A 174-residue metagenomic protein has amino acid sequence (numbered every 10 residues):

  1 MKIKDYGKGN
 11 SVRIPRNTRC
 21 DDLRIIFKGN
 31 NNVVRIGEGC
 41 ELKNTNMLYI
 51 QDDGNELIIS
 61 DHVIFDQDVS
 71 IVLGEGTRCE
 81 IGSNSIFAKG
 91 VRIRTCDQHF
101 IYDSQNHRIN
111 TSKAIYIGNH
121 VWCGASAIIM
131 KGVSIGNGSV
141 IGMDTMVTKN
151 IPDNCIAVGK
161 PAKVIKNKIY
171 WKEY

Functional and structural regions predicted by a protein language model:
M1-G9, I14: N-terminal segments that cap or nucleate solenoid repeat domains
R13-V133, K160, K168-I169: Flexible, glycine/small-residue-enriched loop-and-beta-strand segment within the central core of proteins
G136-S139, P152-N154: Conserved catalytic segment of ABC-fold P-loop ATPases
I141, G159: Conserved G/P- and acidic residue-centered "switch" motifs that form tight phosphate/ATP-binding loops in soluble
D153-C155, P161-I165, I169-Y174: Conserved beta-strand-loop-alpha-helix hinge in the C-terminal portion of ABC ATPase nucleotide-binding domains
